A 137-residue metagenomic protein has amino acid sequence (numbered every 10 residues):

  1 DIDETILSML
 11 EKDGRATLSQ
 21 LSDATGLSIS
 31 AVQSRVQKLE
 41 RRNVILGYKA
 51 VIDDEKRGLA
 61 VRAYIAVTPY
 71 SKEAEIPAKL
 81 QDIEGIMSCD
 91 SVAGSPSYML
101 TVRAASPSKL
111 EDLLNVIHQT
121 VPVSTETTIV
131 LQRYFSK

Functional and structural regions predicted by a protein language model:
D1-K137: A compositional/biophysical signature of low hydrophobicity enriched in polar/charged and small residues
